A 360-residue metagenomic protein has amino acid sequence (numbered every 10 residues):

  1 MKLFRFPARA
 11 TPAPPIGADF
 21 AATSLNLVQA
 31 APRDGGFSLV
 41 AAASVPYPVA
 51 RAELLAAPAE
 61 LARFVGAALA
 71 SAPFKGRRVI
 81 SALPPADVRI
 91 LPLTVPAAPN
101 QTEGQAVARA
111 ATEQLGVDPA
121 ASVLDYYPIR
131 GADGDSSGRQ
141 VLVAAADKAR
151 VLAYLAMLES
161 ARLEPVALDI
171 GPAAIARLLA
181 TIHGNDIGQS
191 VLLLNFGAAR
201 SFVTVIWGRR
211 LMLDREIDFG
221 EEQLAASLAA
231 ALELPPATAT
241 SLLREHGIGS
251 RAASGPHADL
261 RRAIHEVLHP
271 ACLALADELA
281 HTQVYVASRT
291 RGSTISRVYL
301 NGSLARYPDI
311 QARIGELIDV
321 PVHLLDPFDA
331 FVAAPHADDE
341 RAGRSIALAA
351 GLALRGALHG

Functional and structural regions predicted by a protein language model:
M1-G360: Hydrophobic/aromatic-enriched cytosolic interaction surfaces used to assemble or bind macromolecules
